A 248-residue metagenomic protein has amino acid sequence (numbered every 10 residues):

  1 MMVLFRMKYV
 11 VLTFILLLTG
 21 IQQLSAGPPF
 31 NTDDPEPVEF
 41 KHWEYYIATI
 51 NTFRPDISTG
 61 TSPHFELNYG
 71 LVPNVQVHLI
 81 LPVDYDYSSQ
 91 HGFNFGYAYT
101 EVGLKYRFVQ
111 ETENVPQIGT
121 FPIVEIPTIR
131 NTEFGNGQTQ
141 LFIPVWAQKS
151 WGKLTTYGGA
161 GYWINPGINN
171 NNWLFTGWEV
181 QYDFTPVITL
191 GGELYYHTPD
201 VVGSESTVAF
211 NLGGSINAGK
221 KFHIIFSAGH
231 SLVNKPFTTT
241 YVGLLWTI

Functional and structural regions predicted by a protein language model:
M1-P29: Cleavable N-terminal export/targeting peptides
S25-I248: Transmembrane beta-barrel domains of Gram-negative outer membranes and organellar outer membranes
